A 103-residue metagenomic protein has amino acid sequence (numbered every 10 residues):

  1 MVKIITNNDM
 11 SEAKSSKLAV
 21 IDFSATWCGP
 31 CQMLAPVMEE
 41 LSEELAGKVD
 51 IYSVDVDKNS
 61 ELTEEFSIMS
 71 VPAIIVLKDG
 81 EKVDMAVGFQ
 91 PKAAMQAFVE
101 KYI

Functional and structural regions predicted by a protein language model:
M1-D50, K58-I103: Proteins that catalyze or organize thiol-disulfide redox chemistry and the adjacent proteostasis machinery handling
S53: Conserved residues in the N-terminal Rossmann fold of short-chain dehydrogenase/reductase
